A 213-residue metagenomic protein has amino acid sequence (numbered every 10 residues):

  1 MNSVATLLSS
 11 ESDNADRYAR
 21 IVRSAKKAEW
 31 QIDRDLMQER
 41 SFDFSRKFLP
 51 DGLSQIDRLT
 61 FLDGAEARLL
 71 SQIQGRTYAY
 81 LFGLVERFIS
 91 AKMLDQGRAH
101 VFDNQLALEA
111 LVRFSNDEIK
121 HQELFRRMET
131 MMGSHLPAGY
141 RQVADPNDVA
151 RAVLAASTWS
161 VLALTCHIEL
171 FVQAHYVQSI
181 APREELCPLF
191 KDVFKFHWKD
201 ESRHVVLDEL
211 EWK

Functional and structural regions predicted by a protein language model:
M1-E109, T130-P146, A152-W159: Terminal targeting/low-complexity segments that flank the catalytic cores of oxidoreductases
Y78-V85, L154-L186: Acidic/histidine-rich alpha-helical segments that form the ligand environment of transition-metal centers
E86, E118, E201: Short, conserved catalytic/metal-binding motifs centered on acidic residues
Q96-L108, M132-L136, V177-F196, E211-K213: Inter-helical turn/loop segments and adjacent helix faces that build the functional surface of alpha-helical bundle
V112, N116-L136: Carboxylate/His-rich catalytic cores and anion/metal-binding grooves
F114, F196-E201: Transmembrane helix-bundle signature of multi-pass membrane transporters/permeases
H121, H197, H204: Histidine-centered active-site/metal-ligand motif
